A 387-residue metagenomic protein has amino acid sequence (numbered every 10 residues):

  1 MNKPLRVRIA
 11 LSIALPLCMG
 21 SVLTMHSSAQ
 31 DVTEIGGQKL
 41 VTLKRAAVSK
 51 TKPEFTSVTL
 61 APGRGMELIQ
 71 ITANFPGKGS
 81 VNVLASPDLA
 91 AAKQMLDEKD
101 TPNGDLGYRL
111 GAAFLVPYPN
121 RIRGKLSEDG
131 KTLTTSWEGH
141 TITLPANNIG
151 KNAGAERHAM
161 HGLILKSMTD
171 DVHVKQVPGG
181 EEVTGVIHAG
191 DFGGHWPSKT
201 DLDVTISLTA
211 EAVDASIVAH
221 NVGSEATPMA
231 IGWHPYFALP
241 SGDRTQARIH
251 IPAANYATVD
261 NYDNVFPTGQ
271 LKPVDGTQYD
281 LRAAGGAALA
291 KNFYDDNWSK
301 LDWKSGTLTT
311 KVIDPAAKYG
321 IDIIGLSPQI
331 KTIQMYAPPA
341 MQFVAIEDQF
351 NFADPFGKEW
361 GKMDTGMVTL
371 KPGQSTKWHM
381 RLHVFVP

Functional and structural regions predicted by a protein language model:
M1-V7: N-terminal secretory signal peptides that target proteins for export/translocation
A10-V22: Bacterial N-terminal signal peptides
L23-A29: Sec/Tat signal peptide C-region and signal peptidase I cleavage site
Q30-S216, V222-P387: Surface-exposed acidic/polar loop and edge beta-strand patches at domain peripheries
